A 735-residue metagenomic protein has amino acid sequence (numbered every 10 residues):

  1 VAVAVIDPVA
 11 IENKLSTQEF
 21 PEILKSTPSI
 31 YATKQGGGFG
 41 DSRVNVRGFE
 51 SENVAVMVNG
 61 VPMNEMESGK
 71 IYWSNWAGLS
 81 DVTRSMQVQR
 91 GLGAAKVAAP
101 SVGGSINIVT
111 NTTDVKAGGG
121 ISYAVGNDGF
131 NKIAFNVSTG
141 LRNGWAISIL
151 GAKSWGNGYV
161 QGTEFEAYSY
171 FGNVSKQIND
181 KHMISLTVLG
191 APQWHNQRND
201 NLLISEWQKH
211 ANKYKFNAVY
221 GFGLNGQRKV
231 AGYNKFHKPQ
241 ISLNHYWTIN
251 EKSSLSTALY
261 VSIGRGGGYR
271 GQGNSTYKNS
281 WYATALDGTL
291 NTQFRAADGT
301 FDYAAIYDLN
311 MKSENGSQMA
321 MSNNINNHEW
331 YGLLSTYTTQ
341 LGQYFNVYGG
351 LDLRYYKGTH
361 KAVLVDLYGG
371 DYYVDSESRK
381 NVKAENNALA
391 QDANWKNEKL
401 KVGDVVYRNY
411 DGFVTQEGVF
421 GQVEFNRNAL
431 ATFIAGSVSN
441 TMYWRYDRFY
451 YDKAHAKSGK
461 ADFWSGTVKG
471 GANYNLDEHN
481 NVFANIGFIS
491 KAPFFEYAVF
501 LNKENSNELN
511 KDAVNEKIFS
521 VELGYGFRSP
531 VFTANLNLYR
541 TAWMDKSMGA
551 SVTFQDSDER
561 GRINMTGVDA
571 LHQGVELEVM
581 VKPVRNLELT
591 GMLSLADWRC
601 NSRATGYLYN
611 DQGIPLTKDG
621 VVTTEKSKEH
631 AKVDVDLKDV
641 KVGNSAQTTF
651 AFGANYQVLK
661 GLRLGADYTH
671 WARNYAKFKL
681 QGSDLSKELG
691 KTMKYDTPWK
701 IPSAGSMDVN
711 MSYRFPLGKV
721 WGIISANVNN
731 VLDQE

Functional and structural regions predicted by a protein language model:
P21-P62, G78, R84: Extracytoplasmic beta-strand/coil segments of soluble accessory domains associated with Gram-negative outer-membrane
P62-R90, V109: Short acidic/polar hinge/loop motifs at secondary-structure boundaries that mediate gating or recognition
V125-W155, V160-R198, Q240-N250, G471: Transmembrane beta-barrel wall of Gram-negative outer-membrane proteins
S175, M183-Y246, Y269-S322, N386-L400 (+1 more regions): Acidic/polar loop-and-plug regions of large Gram-negative outer-membrane beta-barrel proteins
L189, Q227, A484, F519 (+4 more regions): Conserved C-terminal beta-signal and adjacent last beta-strands/turns of outer-membrane beta-barrel proteins
D200-L202, M442-F449, K460, Y474-S520 (+5 more regions): Surface-exposed extracellular loop regions of Gram-negative outer-membrane beta-barrel proteins, predominantly
N346-N480, N502, T605: Signature of Gram-negative outer-membrane beta-barrel scaffolds
N426, R540-A542, I563-L680: Gram-negative outer-membrane beta-barrel transporters
